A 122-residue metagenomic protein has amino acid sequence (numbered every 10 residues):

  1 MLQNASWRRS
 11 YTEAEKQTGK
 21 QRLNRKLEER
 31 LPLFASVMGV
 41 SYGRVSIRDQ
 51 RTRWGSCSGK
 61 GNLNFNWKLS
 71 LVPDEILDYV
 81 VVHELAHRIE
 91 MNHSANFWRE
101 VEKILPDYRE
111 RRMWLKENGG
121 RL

Functional and structural regions predicted by a protein language model:
M1-Y79, R88-L122: Active-site-proximal or metal-binding-adjacent scaffold patches in catalytic folds
E84: Walker B catalytic acidic pair
